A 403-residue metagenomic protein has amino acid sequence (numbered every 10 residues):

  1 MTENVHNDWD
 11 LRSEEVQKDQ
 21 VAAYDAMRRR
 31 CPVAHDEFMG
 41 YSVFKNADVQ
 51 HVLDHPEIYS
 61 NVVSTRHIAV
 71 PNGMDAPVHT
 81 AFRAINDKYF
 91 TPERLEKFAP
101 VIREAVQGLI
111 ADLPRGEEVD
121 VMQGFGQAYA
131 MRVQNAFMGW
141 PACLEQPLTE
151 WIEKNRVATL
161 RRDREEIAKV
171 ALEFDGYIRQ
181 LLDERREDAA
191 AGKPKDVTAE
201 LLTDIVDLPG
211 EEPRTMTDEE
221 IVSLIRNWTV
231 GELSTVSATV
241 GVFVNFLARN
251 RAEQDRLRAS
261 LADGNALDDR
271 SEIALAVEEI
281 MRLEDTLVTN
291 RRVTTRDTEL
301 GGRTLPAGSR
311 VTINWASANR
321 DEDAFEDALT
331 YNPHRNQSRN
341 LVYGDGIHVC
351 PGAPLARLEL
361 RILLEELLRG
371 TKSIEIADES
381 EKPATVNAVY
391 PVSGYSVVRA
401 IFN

Functional and structural regions predicted by a protein language model:
M1-N403: Cytochrome P450
